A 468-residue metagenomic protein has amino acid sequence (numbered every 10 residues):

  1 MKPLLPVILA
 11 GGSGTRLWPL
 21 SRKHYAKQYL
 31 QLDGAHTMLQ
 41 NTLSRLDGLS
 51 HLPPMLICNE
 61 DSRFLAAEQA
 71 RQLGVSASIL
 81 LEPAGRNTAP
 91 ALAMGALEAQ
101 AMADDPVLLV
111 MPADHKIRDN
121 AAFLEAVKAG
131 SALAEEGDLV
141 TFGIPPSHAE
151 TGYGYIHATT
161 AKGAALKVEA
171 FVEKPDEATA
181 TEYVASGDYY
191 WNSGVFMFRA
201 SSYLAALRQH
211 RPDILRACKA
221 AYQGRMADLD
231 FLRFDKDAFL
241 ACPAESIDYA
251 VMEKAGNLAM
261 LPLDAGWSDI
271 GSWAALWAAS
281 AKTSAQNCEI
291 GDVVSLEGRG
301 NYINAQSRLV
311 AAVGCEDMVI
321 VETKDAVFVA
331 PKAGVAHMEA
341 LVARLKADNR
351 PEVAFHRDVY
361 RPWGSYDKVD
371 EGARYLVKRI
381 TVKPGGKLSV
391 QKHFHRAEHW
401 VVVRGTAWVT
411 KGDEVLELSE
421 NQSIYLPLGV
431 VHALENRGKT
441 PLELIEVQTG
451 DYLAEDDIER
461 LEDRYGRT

Functional and structural regions predicted by a protein language model:
M1-I8, T15-K23, Q31-P112, K116-A122 (+1 more regions): Conserved N-terminal catalytic core of the sugar/cofactor nucleotidyltransferase
K2-L4, H51-L52, V75-S76, A103-P106 (+9 more regions): Short coil/turn connectors at secondary-structure junctions
K2-P3, S201-V401, T406-Y425, H432 (+3 more regions): Left-handed beta-helix
L9, M111, V402, V447: Catalytic metal- and UDP-sugar-binding loop of GT-A-like glycosyltransferases, i.e., residues flanking the conserved
Y29, L39, G95, D114 (+4 more regions): Residue-level signal for inorganic ion chemistry
L108, D188, V195-F196, S268 (+2 more regions): A residue-level structural signature of the nucleotidyltransferase/glycosyltransferase Rossmann-like core
D119-F239, A259: Conserved core of the sugar-phosphate nucleotidyltransferase
L444: Noncatalytic nucleic-acid binding interfaces
